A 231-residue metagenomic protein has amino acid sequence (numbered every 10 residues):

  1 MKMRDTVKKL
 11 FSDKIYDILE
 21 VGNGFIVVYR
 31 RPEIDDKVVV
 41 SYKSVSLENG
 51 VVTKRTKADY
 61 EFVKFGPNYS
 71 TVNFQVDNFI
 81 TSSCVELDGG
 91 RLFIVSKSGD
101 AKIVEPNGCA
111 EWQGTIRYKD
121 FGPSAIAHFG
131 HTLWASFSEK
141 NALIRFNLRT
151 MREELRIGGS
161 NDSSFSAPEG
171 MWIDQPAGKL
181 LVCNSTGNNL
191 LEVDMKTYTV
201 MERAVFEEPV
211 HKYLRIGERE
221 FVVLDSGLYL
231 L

Functional and structural regions predicted by a protein language model:
M1-F25: An edge-strand/N-cap motif at the start of beta-rich repeat modules
M3-F11, V51-T56, T71-Q75, A110-I116 (+2 more regions): A short beta-strand motif characteristic of beta-propeller blades
S12-E20, Y60-G66, Q75-E86, R117-F129 (+3 more regions): Beta-rich, blade/repeat-based domains predominating in secreted/periplasmic proteins but also intracellular
G24-I26, R91, T132, K179 (+1 more regions): Conserved core beta-strand positions within WD40 beta-propeller blades
V27-D36, I94-S98, A135-N141, V182-T186 (+1 more regions): Conserved beta-strand positions in repeat-built beta-propeller and related beta-rich domains
I34-K43, D100-I103, N141-I144, N188-L191 (+1 more regions): Structural motif
S46-E48, E105-G108, N147-M151, D194-Y198: Short loop/turn segments that connect beta-strands within beta-propeller blades
M151, R156-Y198: Intrinsically disordered, low-complexity segments enriched in Gly and acidic/Ser/Thr residues that form flexible
